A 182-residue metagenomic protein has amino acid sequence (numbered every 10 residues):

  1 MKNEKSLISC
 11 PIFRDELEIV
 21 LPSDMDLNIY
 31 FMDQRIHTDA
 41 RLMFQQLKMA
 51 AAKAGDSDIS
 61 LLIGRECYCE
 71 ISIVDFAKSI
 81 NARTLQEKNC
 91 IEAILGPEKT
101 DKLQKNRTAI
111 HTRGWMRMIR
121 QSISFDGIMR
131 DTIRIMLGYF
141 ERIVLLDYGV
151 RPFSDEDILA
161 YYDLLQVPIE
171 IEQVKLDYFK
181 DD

Functional and structural regions predicted by a protein language model:
M1-S23: N-terminal basic/disordered segments at the start of proteins
L7-D15, I36-T38, L62-S72, I91-E92 (+2 more regions): Gly/Ser/Thr-rich loops at beta-strand to alpha-helix junctions that form or flank small-molecule/cofactor-binding
D24-N28, G55-S57, K78-L85, L159-K175: Structural alpha-beta junctions
D26-F44, E172-K175: A short beta-strand-loop structural module common to alpha/beta enzyme folds
Q45-G55, F76: Short, well-structured alpha-helical segments in soluble
I71-I123: Long, charge-dense
L103-S154: A conserved mid-domain beta-alpha-beta active-site/ligand-binding segment of alpha/beta enzyme cores
I135, Y139-D182: Extended, basic/helix-rich recognition subdomains
